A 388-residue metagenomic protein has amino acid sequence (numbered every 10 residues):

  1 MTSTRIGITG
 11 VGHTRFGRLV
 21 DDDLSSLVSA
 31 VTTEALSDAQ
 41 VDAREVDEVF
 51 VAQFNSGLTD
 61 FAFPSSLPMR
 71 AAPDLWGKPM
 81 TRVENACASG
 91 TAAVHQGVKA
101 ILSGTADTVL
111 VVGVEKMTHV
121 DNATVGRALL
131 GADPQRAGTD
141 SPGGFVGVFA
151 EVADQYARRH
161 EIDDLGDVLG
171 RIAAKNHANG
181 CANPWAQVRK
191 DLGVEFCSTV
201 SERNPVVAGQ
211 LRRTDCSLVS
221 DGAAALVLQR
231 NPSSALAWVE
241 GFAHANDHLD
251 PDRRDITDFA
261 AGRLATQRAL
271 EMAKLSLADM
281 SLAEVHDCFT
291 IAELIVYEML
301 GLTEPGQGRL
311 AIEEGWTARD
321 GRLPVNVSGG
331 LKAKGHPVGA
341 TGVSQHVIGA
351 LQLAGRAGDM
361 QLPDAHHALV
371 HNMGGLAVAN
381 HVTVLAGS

Functional and structural regions predicted by a protein language model:
M1-A88, Q96, V152, Y156-V168 (+7 more regions): Conserved active-site "lid/cap" helical segment
M1-S25, Q135, R159, G170-A174 (+6 more regions): Condensing-enzyme catalytic core mediating Claisen C-C bond formation in acyl metabolism
T2-T4, Q53-V109, K116-V148, H160 (+4 more regions): Conserved catalytic cysteine-centered active-site region of acyl-thioester-dependent Claisen-condensing enzymes
D22-A30, R44, T59, F63 (+12 more regions): Conserved active-site and cofactor/substrate-binding residues in soluble primary-metabolism enzymes
A43-Q53, P79-N85, D107-V114, G166-A174 (+5 more regions): Beta-strand segments within the central parallel beta-sheet cores of soluble alpha/beta enzyme folds
S56-P64, P251-D255, D287-L310, G321 (+2 more regions): Short glycine/threonine-rich loop-to-helix capping motif typified by GTGT followed within a few residues by an Asp-Pro
E84-E115, G147-W185, L226-P232, K334-A357: Active-site-proximal alpha-helical scaffold in enzymes
R136-S141, D164-D167, N183, Q307-R309: Molybdopterin (Moco) oxidoreductase catalytic core of the xanthine/aldehyde oxidoreductase family
